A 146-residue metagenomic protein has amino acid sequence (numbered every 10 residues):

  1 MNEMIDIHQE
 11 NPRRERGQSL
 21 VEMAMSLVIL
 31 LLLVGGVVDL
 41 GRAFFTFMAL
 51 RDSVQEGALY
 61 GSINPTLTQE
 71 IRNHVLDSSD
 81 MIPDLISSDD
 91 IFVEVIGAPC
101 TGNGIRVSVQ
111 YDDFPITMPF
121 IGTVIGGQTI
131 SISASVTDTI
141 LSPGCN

Functional and structural regions predicted by a protein language model:
N2-D6, Q55-N146: Short, conserved structural patches
N2-L76: Alpha-helical assembly-interface signal, strongest on the long, hydrophobic N-terminal helix that forms
